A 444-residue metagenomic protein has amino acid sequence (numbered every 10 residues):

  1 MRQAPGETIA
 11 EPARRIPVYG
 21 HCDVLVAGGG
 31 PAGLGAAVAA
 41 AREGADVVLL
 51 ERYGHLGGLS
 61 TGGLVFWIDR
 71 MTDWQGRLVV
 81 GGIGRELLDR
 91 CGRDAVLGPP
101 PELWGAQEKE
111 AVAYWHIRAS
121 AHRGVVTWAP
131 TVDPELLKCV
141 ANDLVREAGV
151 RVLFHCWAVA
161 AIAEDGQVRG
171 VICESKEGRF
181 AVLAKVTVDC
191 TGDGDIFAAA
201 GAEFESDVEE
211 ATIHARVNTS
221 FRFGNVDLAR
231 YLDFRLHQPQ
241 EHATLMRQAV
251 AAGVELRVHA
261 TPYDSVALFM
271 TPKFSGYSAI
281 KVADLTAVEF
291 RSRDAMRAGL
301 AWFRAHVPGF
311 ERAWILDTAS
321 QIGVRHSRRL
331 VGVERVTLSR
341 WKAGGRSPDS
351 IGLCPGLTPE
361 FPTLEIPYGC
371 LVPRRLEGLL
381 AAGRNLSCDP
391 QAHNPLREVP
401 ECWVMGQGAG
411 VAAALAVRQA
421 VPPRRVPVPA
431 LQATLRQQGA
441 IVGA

Functional and structural regions predicted by a protein language model:
M1-V24: Extreme N-terminal leader/targeting segments of oxidoreductases
R2-P5, A45-D46, R52-A160, A215: Conserved N-terminal/central alpha/beta ligand/cofactor-binding core
G20-C22, E177-V186: Core beta-strand elements of the Rossmann-like FAD/NAD(P) dinucleotide-binding domain in flavoenzyme oxidoreductases
V24-V47: N-terminal Rossmann-like FAD-binding beta1-loop-alpha1 element of flavoenzymes
A27, V182-G192: Short hydrophobic core segments
L103-T131, E135-C139, E147, D207-A382 (+1 more regions): Mobile, glycine/GP-rich and aromatic-enriched active-site lid/loop segments adjacent to catalytic centers
I162-A181: Conserved beta-strand-loop-beta-strand element in the redox core of flavoprotein oxidoreductases
D189-E203: Flavin (primarily FAD) binding-site architecture
